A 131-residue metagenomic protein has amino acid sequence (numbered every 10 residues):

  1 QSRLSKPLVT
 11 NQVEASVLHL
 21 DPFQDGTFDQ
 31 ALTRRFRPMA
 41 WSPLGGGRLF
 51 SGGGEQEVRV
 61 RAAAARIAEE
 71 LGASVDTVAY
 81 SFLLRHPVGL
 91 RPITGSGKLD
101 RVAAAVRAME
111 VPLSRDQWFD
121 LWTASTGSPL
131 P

Functional and structural regions predicted by a protein language model:
Q1-P131: Beta/alpha (TIM)-barrel catalytic core signal, keyed to glycine-rich beta->alpha loops juxtaposed to Asp/Glu that bind
